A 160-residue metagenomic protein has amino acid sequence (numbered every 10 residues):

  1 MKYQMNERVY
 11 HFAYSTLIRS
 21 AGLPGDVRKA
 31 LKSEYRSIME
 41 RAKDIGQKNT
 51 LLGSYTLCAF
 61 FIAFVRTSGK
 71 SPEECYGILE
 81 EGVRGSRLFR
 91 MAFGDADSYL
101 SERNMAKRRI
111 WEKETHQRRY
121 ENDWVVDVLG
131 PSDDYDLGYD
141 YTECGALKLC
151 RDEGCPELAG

Functional and structural regions predicted by a protein language model:
M1-F64: N-terminal, charged low-complexity regulatory/assembly segments
T56-A159: Amphipathic interaction/junction segments at domain boundaries or subunit interfaces
